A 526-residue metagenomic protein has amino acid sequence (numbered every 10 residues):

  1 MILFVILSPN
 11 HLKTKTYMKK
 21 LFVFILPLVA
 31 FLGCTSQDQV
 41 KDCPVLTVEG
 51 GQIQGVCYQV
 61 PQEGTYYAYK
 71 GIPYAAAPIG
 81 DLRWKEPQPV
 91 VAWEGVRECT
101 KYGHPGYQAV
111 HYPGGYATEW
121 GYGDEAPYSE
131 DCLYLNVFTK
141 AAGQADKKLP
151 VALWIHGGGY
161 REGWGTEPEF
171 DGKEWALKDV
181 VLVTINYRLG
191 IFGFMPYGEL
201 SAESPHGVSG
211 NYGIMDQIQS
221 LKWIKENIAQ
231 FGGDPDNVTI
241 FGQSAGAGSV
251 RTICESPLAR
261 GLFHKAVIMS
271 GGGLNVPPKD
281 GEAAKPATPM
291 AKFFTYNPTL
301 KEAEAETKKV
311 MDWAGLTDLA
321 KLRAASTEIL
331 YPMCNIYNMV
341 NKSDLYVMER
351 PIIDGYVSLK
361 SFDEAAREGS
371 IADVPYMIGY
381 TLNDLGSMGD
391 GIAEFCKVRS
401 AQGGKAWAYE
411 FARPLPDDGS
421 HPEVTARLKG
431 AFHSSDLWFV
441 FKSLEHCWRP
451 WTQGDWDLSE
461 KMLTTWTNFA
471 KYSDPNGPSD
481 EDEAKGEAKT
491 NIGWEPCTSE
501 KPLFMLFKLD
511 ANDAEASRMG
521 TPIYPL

Functional and structural regions predicted by a protein language model:
V23-F31: Bacterial N-terminal signal peptides
T35-N211, P235, L382, W451-S459 (+3 more regions): Non-catalytic accessory segments of hydrolases
N186, F241, S256, V267-S270 (+2 more regions): Alpha/beta-hydrolase-fold catalytic nucleophile elbow
H206-I228, E302: Alpha/beta-hydrolase active-site loop
Q219, E226, T252, R260 (+1 more regions): Substrate-access "cap/lid" subdomains that shape and gate the entrance to catalytic or ligand-binding pockets
G232-Q243: Alpha/beta-hydrolase fold nucleophile elbow
Q243-T252: Glycine-rich nucleophile elbow surrounding the catalytic serine of serine-hydrolase chemistry
A401-L526: Mobile gating loops/cap/lid regions near enzyme active sites that modulate substrate access
